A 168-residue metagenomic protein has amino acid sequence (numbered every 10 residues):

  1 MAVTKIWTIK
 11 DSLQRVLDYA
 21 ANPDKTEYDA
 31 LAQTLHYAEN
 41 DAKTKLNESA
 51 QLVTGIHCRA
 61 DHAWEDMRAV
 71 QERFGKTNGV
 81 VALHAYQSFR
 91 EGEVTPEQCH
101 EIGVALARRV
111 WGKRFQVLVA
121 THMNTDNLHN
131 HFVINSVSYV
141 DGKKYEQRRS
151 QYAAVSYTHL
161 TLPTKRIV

Functional and structural regions predicted by a protein language model:
M1-L162: N-terminal nicking endonuclease/strand-transfer module with a His-rich metal-binding environment and a catalytic Tyr
